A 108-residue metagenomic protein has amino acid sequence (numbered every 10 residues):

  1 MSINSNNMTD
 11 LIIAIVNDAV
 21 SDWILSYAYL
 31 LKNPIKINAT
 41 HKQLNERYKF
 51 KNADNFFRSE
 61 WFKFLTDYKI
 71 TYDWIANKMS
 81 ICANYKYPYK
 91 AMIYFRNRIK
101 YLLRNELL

Functional and structural regions predicted by a protein language model:
M1, R104-L108: Short intrinsically disordered terminal tails
S2-P34: N-terminal acidic leader/helix
N7, S21, S26-Y27, T40 (+3 more regions): Terminal low-complexity, poorly structured segments
I12-I13, P34, D67, Y72 (+2 more regions): Low-complexity, intrinsically disordered short peptide segments enriched in small/polar/basic residues
A39-P88: Acidic, low-complexity, intrinsically disordered interaction modules
K78-N105: Charge-dense polyanion-binding interfaces
